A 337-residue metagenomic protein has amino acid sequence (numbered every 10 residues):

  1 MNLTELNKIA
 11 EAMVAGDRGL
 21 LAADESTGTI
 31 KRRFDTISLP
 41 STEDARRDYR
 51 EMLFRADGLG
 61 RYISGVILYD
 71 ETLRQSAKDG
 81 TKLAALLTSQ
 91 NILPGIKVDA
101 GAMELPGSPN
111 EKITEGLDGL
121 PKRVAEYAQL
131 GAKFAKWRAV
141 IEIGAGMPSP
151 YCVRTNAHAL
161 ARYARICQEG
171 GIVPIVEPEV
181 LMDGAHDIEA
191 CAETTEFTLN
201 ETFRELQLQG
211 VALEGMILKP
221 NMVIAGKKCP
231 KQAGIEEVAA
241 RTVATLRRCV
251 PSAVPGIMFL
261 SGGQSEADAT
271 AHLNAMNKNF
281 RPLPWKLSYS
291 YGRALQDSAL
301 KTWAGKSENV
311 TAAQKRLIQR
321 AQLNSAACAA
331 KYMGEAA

Functional and structural regions predicted by a protein language model:
M1-L130, I143, K231, I235 (+4 more regions): Alpha/beta catalytic barrel-like cores
T42, W137, V176, L218 (+1 more regions): Conserved, mostly hydrophobic/aromatic
V66, A135, P174-I175, M216 (+1 more regions): Hydrophobic residues within beta-strands of alpha/beta enzymes
D70, A139, P220: Residues that line or immediately flank small-molecule/substrate-binding pockets and catalytic motifs
L93, V173, G215-I217, G256: Proline-centered loop/turn at the N-terminus of a beta-strand
A100, I141, V180, M222-I224: Short, histidine-centered active-site or binding-site loop motifs used for metal coordination, general acid-base
L120-L206: Helix-rich catalytic cores of soluble enzyme domains
M182-A253: Catalytic core of soluble alpha/beta enzymes
